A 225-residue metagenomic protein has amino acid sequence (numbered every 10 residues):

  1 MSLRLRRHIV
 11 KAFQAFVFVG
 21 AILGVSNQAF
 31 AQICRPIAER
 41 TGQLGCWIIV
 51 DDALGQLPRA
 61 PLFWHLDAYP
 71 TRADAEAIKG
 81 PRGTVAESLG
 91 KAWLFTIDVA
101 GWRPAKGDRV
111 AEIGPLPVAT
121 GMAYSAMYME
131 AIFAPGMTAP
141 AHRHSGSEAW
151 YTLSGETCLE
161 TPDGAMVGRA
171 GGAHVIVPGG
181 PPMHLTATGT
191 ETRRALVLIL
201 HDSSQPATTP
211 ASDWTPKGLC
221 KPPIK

Functional and structural regions predicted by a protein language model:
M1-K11: N-terminal secretory signal peptides that target proteins for export/translocation
A12-G24: Bacterial N-terminal signal peptides
A29-A123, S212-K225: A short, N-terminal "cap"/entry segment at the start of jelly-roll beta-barrel domains of the cupin/DSBH fold
S88-A92, C158, P178-P206: Ligand-binding loop in jelly-roll beta-barrel domains
G121-S125, A134-Y151: A short beta-loop-beta micro-motif enriched in histidine and acidic residues
A123-Y128, R193: Extracytoplasmic
S145-D163: Glycine- and acidic-residue-biased ligand/ion/polar-headgroup-sensing regions
P162-P182: Short acidic-glycine-tyrosine-enriched beta hairpin
